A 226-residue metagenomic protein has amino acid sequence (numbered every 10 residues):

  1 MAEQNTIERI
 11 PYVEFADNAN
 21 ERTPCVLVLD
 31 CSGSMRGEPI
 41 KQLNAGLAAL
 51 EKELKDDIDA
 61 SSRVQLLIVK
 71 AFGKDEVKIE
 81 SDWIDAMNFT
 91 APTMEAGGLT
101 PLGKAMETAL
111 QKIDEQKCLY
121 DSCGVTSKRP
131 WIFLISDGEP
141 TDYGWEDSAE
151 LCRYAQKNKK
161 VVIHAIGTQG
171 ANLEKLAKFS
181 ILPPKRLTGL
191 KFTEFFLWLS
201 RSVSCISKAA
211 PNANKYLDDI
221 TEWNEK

Functional and structural regions predicted by a protein language model:
M1-V26, C31-K41, K55, E115-V125: Acidic, polar low-complexity linker/tail segments
C25-V28, Q65-F72, R129-D137, H164-G167: Extended hydrophobic secondary-structure segments that form protein cores and membrane-embedded regions
L29-S32, L43, A109, V125-D142: DG-centered beta-turn motif at the end of beta-strands
L43-K55: An active-site-proximal "capping" alpha-helix that borders the catalytic cofactor pocket
R63-T93, L173-F179: Short beta-strand-loop
V77, F89-K128, V162-K175, L190-W198: Von Willebrand factor
G138-F179: VWA/integrin I-like adhesion module and closely mimicked acidic/polar interface patches used
A165, Q169-K226: Von Willebrand factor A/integrin I-like adhesion domains
